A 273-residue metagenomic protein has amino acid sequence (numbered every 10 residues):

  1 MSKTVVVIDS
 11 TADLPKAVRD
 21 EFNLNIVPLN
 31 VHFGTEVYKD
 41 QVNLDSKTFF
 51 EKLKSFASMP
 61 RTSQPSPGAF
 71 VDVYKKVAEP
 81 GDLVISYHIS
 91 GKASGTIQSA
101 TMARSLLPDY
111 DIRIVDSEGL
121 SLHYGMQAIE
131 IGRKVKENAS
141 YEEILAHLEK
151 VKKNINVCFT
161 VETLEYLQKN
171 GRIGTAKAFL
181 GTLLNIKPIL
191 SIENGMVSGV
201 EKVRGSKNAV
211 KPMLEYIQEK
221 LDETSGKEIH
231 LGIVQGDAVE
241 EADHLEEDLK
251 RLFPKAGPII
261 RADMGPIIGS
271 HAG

Functional and structural regions predicted by a protein language model:
M1-S2, P80, P108, K227: Residue-level preference for short coil/turn positions at secondary-structure junctions
V5-Q64: N-terminal glycine-rich anion-binding loop in soluble enzyme alpha/beta folds
V7-I8, S86-S90, V115-D116: Short beta-strand segments
T11-N25, N30, E36, K92 (+2 more regions): Mixed-charge interfacial surface used for oligomerization/domain docking and macromolecular partner engagement
K52, V73-V77, Y216: CheY-like receiver
S63-D72: Glycine-rich, highly charged phosphate/nucleotide-binding loops
V77-L83: Glycine-rich phosphate-binding loop signature in dinucleotide/nucleotide-binding domains
